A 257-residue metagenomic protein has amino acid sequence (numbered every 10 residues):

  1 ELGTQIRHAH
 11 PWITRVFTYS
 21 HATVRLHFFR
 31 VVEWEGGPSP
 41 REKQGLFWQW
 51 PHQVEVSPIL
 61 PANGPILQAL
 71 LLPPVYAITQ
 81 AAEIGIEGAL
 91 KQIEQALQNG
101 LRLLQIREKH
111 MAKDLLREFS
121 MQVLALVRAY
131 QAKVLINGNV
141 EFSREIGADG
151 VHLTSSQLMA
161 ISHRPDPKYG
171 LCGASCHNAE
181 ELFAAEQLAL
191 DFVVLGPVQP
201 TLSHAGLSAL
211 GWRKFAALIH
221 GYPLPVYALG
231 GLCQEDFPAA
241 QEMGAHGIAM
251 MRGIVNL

Functional and structural regions predicted by a protein language model:
G3-G37: Active-site segment of metal-dependent pyrophosphate-handling enzymes, primarily the Nudix hydrolase catalytic core
F28-V32, P38-L71: NUDIX/MutT-family hydrolases
L72-L90, L171-C176: Active-site mouth loops of central-metabolism enzymes
P74-I78, R102-Q105, K133-L135, D149-H152 (+4 more regions): Structural preference for beta-strand elements that scaffold enzyme active sites
A77, A96, L104, S143 (+5 more regions): Conserved, mostly hydrophobic/aromatic
A82-A96, G138-E141, N178-A184, C233-P238: Short, acidic/polar
L116-G138, S155-L158, S162-N178, G206-Q234: Alpha-helix-loop-beta-strand connector modules within alpha/beta enzyme cores
T154-R164, V194-G206, G231-L257: Glycine-rich phosphate-binding active-site loops on the catalytic face of alpha/beta enzymes
